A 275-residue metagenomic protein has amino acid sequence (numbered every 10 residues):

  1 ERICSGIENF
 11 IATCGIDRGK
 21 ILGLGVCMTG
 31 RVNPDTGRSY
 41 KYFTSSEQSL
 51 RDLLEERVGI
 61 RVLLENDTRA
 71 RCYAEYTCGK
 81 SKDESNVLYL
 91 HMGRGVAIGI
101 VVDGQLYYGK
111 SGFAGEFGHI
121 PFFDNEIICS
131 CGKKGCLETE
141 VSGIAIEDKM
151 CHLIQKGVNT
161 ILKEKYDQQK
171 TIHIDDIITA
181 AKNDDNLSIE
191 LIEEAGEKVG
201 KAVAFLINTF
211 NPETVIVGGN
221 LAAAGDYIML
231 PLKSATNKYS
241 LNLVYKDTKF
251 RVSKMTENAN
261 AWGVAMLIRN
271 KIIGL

Functional and structural regions predicted by a protein language model:
E1-K20, E56-I60, C78, D83 (+2 more regions): ATP-binding/phosphotransfer module of carbohydrate and carboxylate kinases, centering on a glycine-rich
K20-C27, R31-C151, G263, L267-L275: Phosphate-binding/catalytic loop of phosphoryl-transfer enzymes
